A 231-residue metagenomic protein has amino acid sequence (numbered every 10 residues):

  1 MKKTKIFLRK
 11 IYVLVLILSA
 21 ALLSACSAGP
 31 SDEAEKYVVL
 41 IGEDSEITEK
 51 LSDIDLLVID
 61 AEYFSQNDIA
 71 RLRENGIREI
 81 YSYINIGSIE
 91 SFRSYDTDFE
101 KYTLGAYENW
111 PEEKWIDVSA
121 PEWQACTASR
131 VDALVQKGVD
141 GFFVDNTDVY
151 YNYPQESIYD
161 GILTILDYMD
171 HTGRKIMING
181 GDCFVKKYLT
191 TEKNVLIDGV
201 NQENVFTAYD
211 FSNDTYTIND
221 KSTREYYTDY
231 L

Functional and structural regions predicted by a protein language model:
K3-V13: Bacterial N-terminal signal peptides that target proteins for export
S24-A25: C-terminal motif of bacterial Sec signal peptides marking the signal peptidase cleavage site
G29-L231: Glycan-processing catalytic domains of CAZymes
